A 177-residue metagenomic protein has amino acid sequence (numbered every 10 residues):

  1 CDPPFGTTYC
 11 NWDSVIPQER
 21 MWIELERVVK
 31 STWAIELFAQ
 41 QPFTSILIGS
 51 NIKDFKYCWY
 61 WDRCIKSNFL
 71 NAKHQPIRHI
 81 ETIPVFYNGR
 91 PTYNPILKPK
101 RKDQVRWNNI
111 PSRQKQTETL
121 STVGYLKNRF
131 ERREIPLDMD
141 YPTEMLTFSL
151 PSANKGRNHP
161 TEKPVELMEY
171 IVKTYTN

Functional and structural regions predicted by a protein language model:
C1-N177: Core catalytic lobe of class I
